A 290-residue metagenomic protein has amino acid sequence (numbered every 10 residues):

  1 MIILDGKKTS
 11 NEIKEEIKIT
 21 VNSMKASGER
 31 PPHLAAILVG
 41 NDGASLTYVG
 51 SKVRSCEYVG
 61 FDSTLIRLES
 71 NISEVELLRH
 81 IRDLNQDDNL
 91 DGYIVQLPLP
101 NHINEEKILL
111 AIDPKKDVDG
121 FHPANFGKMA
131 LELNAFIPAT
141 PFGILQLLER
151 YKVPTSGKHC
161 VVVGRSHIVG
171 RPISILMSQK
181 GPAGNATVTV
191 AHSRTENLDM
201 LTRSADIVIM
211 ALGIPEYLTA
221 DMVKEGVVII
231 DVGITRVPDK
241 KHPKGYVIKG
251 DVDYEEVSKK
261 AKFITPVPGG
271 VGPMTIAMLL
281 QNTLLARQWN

Functional and structural regions predicted by a protein language model:
M1-G28: Positively charged, low-complexity intrinsically disordered leader regions
P31-G40: Short beta-strand segments enriched in small/hydrophobic residues
V39-R54, N134-V228, V237, H242-V247 (+1 more regions): Glycine-rich phosphate/diphosphate-binding loop of Rossmann-like nucleotide-binding domains
C56-S70, G184-V190: Short beta-strand elements in bilobed, periplasmic/extracellular small-molecule ligand-binding domains
E76-D88: Short, well-structured alpha-helical segments in soluble
V95-C160, L201: Anion-binding alpha/beta catalytic cores of soluble intermediary-metabolism enzymes, centered on
L97, L212, V232-G233: Glycine-rich, N-terminal phosphate-binding loop of Rossmann-like dinucleotide-binding domains
E105-H122, F126, G233-N290: Rossmann-fold NAD(P)-binding glycine/threonine-rich loop
